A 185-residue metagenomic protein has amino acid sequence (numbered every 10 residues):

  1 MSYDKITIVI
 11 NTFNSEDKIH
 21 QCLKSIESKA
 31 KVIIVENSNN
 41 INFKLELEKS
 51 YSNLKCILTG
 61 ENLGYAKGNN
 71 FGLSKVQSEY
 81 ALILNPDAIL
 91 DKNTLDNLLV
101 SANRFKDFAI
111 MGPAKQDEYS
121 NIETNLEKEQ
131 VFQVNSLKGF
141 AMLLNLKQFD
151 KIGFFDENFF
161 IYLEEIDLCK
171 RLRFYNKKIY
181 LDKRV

Functional and structural regions predicted by a protein language model:
T12-S28: Short, well-formed alpha-helical segments that are part of the catalytic scaffolds of diverse glycosyltransferases
K18-H20, I41-K49: Acidic helix N-cap motif at the loop->helix transition within catalytic regions of sugar-transfer enzymes
S25, E36-L45: A conserved acidic beta->alpha catalytic loop
A30-N39, I57-T59: Short beta-strand/loop segment that forms part of the nucleotide-sugar
L58-V76: Glycine-rich, basic loop-to-helix element that forms the pyrophosphate-binding segment of sugar-nucleotide handling
A81: Short aromatic/hydrophobic "clamp" motif used to bind/position activated sugar donors
A88-E123: Conserved donor NDP-sugar-binding/catalytic core segment of glycosyltransferases
A141-L144, Q148-G153, N158-V185: A short, conserved alpha-helix in the catalytic core of glycosyltransferases
